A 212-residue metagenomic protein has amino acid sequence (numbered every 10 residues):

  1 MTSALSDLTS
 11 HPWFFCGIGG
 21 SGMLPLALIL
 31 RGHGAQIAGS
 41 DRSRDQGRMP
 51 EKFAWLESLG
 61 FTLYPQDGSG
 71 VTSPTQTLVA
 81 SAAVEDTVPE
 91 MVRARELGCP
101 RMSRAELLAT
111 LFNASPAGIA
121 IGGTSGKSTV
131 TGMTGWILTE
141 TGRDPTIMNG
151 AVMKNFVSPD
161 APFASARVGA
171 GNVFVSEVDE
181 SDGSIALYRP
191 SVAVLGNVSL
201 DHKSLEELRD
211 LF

Functional and structural regions predicted by a protein language model:
M1-L107: N-terminal leader/targeting and accessory segments in enzymes
I29-G32, G70-V71, A82-F212: Phosphate-binding loop of NTP-binding sites
